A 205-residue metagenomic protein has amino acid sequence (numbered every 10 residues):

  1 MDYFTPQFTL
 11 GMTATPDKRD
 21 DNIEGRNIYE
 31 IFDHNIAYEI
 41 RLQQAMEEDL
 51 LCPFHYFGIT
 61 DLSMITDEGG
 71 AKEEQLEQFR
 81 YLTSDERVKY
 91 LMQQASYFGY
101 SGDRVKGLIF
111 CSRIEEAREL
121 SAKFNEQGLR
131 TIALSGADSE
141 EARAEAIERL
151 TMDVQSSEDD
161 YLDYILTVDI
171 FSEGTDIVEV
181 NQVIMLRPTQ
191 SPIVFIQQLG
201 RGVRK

Functional and structural regions predicted by a protein language model:
M1-H55: Post-DEXD/H (motif II) to motif III coupling segment of the RecA-like Helicase ATP-binding lobe
Y3, N27, E119, K123 (+3 more regions): Alpha-helical scaffold elements adjacent to nucleotide-binding pockets in ATP/GTP-utilizing enzyme cores
T5-F8, D33-N35, L51-F54, Q127-R130 (+2 more regions): Short glycine-/polar-rich loops that comprise or flank the Walker A/P-loop and associated switch/sensor motifs
M12-P16, R113, V168-I170: A short beta-strand-to-loop transition that corresponds to the Sensor-1 phosphate-sensing loop of AAA+ P-loop ATPases
P16, Q190-K205: Conserved SF2 helicase motif VI
H34-C111: Conserved interdomain linker/interface between the two RecA-like ATPase lobes of SF2 helicase motors
D49, Y164-V183, L199-R204: SF2 helicase motor core recognition
L108, R118-L120, L129-F171: Conserved helicase ATPase core of P-loop NTP-dependent helicases/translocases
